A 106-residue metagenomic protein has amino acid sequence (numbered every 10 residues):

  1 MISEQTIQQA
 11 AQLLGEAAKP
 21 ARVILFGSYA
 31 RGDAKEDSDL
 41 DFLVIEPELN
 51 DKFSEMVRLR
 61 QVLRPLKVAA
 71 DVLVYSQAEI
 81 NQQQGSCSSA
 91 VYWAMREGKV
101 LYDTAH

Functional and structural regions predicted by a protein language model:
M1-R22, R31-E36, E46-H106: Catalytic core of pol beta-like nucleotidyltransferases
S28: Conserved H-loop
D41-I45: Short beta-strand->loop micro-motif that forms the acidic, two-metal-ion catalytic signature in nucleotide-processing
